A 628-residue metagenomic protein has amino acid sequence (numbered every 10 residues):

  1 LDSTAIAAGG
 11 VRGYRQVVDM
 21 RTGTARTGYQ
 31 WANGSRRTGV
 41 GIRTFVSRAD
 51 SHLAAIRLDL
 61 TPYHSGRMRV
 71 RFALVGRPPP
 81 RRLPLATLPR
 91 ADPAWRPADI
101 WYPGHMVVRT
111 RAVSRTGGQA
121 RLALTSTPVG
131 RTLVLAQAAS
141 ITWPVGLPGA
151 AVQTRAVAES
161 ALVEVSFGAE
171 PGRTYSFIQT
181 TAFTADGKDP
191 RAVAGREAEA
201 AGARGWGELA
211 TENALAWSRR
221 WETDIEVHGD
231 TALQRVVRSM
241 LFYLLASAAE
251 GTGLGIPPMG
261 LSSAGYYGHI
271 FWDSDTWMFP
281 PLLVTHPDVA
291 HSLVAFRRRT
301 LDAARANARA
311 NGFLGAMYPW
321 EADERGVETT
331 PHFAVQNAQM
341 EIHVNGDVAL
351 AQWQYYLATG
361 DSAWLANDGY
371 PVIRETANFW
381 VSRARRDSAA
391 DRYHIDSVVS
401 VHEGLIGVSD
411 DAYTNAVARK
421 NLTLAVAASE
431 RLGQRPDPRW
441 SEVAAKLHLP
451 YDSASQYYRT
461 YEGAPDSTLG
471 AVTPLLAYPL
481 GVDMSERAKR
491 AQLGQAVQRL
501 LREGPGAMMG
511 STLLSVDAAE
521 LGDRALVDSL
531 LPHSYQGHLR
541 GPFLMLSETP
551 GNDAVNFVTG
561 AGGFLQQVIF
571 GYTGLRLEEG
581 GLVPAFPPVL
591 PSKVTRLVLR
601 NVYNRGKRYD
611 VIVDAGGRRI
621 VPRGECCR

Functional and structural regions predicted by a protein language model:
L1-G39, A525-R628: Non-catalytic C-terminal accessory modules of carbohydrate-active enzymes
L1-Y266, R619, C627-R628: Acidic/polar, glycine-enriched structural segments that form the non-catalytic walls/loops of the carbohydrate-binding
M68, G187-A192, D224-H228, V284 (+3 more regions): Inter-helical turn/loop segments and adjacent helix faces that build the functional surface of alpha-helical bundle
H228, A264-H269, H332-H343, G360-P371 (+4 more regions): Alpha-helix capping and helix-loop boundary segments enriched in small/acidic/polar residues
A248-S262, D288-L350, Y356, A363-N367 (+6 more regions): Helix-terminus loop motifs that line ligand-binding clefts
I270-L301, L350, N367, A416-R419 (+2 more regions): Active-site core of glycosidic bond-cleaving carbohydrate-active enzymes
E375, F379-L432: Acidic/histidine-rich catalytic neighborhood
